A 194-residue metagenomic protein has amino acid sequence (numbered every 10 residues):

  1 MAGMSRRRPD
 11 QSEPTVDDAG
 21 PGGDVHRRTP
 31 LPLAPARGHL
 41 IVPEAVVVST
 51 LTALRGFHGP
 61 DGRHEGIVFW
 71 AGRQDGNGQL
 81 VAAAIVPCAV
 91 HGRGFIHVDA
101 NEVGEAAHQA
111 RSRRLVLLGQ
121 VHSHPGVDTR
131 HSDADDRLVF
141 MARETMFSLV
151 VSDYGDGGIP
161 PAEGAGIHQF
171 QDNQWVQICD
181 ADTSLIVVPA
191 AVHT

Functional and structural regions predicted by a protein language model:
A2-L117, G126-T194: Conserved beta-strand-loop surface patch within small alpha/beta domains used for substrate/adaptor or ligand engagement
